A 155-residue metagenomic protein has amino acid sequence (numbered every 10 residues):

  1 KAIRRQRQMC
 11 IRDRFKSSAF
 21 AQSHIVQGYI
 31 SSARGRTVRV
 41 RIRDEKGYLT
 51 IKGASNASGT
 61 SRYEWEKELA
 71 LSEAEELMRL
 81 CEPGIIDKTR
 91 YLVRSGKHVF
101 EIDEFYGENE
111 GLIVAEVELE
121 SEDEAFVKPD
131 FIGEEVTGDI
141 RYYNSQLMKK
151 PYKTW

Functional and structural regions predicted by a protein language model:
K1-I11: Single conserved hydrophobic/aromatic residue that forms the stacking wall/gate of nucleotide- or nucleobase-binding
R12, S17-H24, I30-E101, G107-V114 (+2 more regions): Charged surface patches that recognize polyanionic ligands
